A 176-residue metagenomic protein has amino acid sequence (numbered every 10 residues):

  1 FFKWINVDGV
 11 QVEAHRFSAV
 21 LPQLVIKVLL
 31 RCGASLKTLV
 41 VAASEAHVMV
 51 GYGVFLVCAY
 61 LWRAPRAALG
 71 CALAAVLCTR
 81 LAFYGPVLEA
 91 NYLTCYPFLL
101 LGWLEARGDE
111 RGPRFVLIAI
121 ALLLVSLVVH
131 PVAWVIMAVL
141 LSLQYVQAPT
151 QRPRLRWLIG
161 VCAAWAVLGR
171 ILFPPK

Functional and structural regions predicted by a protein language model:
F1-D8, P175-K176: Extracytoplasmic catalytic-loop and juxtamembrane helix elements of membrane-embedded, polyprenol/dolichol-linked
F1-K3, V12-V25: Extracytoplasmic catalytic/substrate-binding loops of multi-pass membrane glycan-assembly enzymes
V25, R31, W157-K176: Membrane-lumen/periplasm interface segments of specific transmembrane helices in polyprenyl phosphate-linked
E45-R66: Transmembrane-helix motifs of polytopic, lipid-linked glycan transferases
A72-Y96: Aromatic- and kink-enriched transmembrane "portal" helix at the membrane-lumen/periplasm boundary that abuts
F98-F115: Membrane-interface transmembrane helices that cradle and orient dolichyl/undecaprenyl
F115-P131, M137-V139, G160-V167: Membrane-interface alpha helices of multi-pass inner-membrane proteins
I136-A164: Perimembrane helix-loop-helix junctions
